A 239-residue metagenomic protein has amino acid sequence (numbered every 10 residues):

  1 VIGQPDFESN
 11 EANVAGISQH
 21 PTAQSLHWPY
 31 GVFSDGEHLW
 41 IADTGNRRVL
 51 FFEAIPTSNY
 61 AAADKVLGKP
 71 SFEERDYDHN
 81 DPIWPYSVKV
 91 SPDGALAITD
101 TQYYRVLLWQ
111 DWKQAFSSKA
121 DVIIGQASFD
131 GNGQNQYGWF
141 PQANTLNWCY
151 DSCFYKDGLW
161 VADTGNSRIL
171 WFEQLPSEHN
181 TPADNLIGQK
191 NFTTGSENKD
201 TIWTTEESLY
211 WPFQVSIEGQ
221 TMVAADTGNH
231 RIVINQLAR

Functional and structural regions predicted by a protein language model:
I2-A23, A61-H79, S118-Q142, P182-T205: Surface-exposed loop and turn segments in beta-propeller and other repeat-based domains that flank or scaffold
A15-D35, Y77-D93, Q136-K156, K199-Q220: Signature of short aromatic-glycine-proline-rich micro-motifs recurring in repeat-based ectodomains
S25-W28, G45, A62, W84 (+7 more regions): Beta-rich catalytic cores
H38-I41, A95-I98, L159-V161, T221-A224: Conserved beta-propeller blade signature
T44-G45, A54, T101-Q102, D111 (+4 more regions): Short loop/turn segments immediately following the C-termini of beta-strands
R48-V49, Y104-V106, R168-I169, H230-I232: Structural signal for beta-propeller blades
F52-A61, W109-S118, F172-T181, Q236-R239: Short loop/turn segments immediately following beta-strands, especially the blade-tip and inter-blade linker loops
W211-R239: Blade-level signature of beta-propeller repeat domains, shared across WD40, Kelch, NHL, RCC1 and BNR/Asp-box propellers
